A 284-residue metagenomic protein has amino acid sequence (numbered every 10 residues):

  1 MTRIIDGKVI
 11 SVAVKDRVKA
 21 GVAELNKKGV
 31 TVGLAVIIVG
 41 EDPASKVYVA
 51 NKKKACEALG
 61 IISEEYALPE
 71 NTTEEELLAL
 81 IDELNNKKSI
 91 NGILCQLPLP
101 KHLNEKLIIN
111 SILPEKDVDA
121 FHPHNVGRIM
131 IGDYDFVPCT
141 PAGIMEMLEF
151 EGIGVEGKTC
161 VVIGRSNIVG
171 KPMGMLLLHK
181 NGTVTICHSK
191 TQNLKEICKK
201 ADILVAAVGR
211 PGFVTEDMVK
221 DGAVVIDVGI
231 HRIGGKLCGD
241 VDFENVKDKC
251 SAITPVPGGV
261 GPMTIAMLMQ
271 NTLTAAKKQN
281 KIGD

Functional and structural regions predicted by a protein language model:
M1-V30: Positively charged, low-complexity intrinsically disordered leader regions
T31-G40: Short beta-strand segments enriched in small/hydrophobic residues
L34, C56-E70, V184-I186: Short beta-strand elements in bilobed, periplasmic/extracellular small-molecule ligand-binding domains
V39-K53, D135-V224, K236-E244: Glycine-rich phosphate/diphosphate-binding loop of Rossmann-like nucleotide-binding domains
E76-K88: Short, well-structured alpha-helical segments in soluble
L94-V155: Anion-binding alpha/beta catalytic cores of soluble intermediary-metabolism enzymes, centered on
P98, V208-R210, G229-I230: Short glycine-/small-residue-rich Rossmann-like dinucleotide-binding loops
K106-H122, V126, G229-Q279: Rossmann-fold NAD(P)-binding glycine/threonine-rich loop
